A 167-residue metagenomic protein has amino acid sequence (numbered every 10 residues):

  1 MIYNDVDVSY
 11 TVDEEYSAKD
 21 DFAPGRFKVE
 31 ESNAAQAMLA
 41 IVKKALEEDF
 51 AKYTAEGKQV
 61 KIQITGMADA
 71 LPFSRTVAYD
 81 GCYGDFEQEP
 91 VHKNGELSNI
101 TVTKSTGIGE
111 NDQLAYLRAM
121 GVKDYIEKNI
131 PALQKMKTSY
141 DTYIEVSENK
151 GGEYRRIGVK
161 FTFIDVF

Functional and structural regions predicted by a protein language model:
N4-D5, F22, R26-K93, E127: Periplasmic peptidoglycan-binding/anchoring modules of Gram-negative envelope and division proteins
D7-S17, K61-Q63, S139, K160: Ser/Thr- (and often Asn-) enriched beta-sheet segments in non-cytosolic proteins
Y10-K28, I100-T106: Acidic/histidine-rich, surface-exposed loop or edge segments in extracytoplasmic proteins
V12, A18, N33-Q36, L133 (+2 more regions): Generic detector of bulky aromatic hydrophobic side chains
Y16, D20, G66-A70, G95-N99 (+1 more regions): Short, small-residue-rich loop/turn micro-motifs
A55-K58, R75-F167: Periplasmic OmpA/Pal-like peptidoglycan-binding modules at the C-termini of bacterial envelope proteins
